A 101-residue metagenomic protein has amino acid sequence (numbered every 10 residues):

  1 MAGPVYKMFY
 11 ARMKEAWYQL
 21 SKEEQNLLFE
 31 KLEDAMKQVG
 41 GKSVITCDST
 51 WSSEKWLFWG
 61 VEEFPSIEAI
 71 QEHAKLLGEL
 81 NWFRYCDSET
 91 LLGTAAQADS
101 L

Functional and structural regions predicted by a protein language model:
M1-L57, F64-E72, G93-L101: Short S/T/G/P-rich N-terminal loop/turn motif that feeds into the first structured element of a domain
G40, E79-W82: Short, structurally constrained coil/turn elements that cap an alpha-helix or connect an alpha-helix to the following
Q71-E79: Short amphipathic alpha-helices in soluble, non-transmembrane regions that often serve as interface/regulatory elements
W82-T94: Conserved short beta-strand edge segments in small beta-sheet-based binding/regulatory domains
